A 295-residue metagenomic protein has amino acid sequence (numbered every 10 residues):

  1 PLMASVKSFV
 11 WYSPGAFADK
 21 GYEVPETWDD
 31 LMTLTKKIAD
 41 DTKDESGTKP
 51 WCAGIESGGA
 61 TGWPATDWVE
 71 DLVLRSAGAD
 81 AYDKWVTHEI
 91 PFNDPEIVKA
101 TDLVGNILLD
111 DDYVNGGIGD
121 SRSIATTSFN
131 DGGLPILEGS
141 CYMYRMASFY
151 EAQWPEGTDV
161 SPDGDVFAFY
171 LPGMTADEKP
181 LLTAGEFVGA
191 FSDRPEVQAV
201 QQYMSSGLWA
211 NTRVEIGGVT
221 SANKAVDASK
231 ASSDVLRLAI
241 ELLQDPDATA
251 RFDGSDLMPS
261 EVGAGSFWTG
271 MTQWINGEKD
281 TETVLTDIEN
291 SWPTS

Functional and structural regions predicted by a protein language model:
P1-D29, G54-W85, L182-G189, V262-T272: Periplasmic solute-binding protein
F9, P14, M32-A39, E70 (+7 more regions): Non-transmembrane alpha-helical segments in soluble domains of secreted/periplasmic/extracellular proteins
A16-D19, T33-T42, T126-Y144, T269 (+1 more regions): Short helices/loops that flank or line small-molecule/ion binding pockets
A18, D40, E241-S295: Conserved C-terminal helix/tail region of periplasmic/extracytoplasmic solute-binding proteins
K20, M143-F149, P155-T220: Extracytoplasmic/periplasmic substrate-recognition and gating elements
D40-A60, N115, A210-G217, T294-S295: Bilobed periplasmic-binding protein-like "clamshell/Venus-flytrap" ligand-binding domains
I55-G59, R75-K99, E156-S161, G173-L181 (+2 more regions): Short, solvent-exposed loop/beta-turn-alpha elements that line the ligand-binding surface or hinge of extracytoplasmic
S57, G78-G157: Extracytoplasmic ligand-binding clamshell segments of periplasmic binding protein
